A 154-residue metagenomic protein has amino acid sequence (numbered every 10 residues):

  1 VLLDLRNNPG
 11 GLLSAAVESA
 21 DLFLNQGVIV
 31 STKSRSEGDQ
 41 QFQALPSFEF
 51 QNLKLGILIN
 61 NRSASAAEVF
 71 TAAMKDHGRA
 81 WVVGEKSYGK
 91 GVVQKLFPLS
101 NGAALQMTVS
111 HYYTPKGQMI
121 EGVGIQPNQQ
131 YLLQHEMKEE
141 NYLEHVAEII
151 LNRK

Functional and structural regions predicted by a protein language model:
V1-K154: C-terminal "post-core" interaction segments
